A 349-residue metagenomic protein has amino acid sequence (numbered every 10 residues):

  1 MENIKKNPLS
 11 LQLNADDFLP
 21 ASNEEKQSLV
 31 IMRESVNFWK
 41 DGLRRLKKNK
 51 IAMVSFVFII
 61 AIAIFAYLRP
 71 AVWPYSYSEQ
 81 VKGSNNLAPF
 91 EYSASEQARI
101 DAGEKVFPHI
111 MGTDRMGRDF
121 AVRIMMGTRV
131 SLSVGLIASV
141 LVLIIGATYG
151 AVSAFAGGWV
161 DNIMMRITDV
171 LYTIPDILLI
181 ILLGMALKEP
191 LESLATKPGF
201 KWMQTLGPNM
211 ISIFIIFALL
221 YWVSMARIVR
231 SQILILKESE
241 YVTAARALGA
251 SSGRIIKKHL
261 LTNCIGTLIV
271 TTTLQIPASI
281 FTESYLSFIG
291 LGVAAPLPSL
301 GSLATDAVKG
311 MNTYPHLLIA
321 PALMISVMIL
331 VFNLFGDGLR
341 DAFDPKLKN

Functional and structural regions predicted by a protein language model:
M1-L143, A147, A151, S279 (+4 more regions): Gly/Trp-centered helix-boundary motif
M116-N349: Alpha-helical transmembrane segments of integral membrane proteins, especially multi-pass inner/plasma-membrane
